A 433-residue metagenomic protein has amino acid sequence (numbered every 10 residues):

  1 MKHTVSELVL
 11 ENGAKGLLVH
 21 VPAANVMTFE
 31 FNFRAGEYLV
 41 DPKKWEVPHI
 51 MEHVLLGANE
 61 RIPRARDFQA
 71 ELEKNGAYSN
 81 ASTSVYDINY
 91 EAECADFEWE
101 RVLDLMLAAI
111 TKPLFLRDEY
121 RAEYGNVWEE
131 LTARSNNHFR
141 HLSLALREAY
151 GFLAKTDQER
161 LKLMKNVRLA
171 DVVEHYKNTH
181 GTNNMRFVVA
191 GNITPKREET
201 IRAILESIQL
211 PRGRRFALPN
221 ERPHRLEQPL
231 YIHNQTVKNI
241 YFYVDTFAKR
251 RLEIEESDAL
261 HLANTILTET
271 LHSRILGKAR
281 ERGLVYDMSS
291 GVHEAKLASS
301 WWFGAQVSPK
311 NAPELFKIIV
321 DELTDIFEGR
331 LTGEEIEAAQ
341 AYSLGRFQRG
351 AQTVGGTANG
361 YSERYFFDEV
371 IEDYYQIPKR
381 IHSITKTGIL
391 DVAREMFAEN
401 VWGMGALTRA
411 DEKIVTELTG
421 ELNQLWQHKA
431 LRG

Functional and structural regions predicted by a protein language model:
M1-K2, K74, P223-L226: Short solvent-exposed loop/turn micro-motifs enriched in small/polar/acidic residues
M1-V26: N- or domain-start disorder-to-order transition segments that initiate the globular core
V9, R66-F216, R222, F242 (+3 more regions): Charge-rich, well-structured scaffold segments of protease-associated domains
N12-A14, Q228, L284-Y286: Short beta-strand or tight-loop elements that sit immediately N-terminal to catalytic metal-binding acidic residues
V21, N25-A35, N184, G213-R274 (+3 more regions): His/Glu-based metal-binding/catalytic segments typifying zinc-dependent metallopeptidases
T28-E93, A154, I266-V285, L297: M16/MPP (pitrilysin/insulinase) zinc-metallopeptidase core fold and M16-derived inactive scaffolds
